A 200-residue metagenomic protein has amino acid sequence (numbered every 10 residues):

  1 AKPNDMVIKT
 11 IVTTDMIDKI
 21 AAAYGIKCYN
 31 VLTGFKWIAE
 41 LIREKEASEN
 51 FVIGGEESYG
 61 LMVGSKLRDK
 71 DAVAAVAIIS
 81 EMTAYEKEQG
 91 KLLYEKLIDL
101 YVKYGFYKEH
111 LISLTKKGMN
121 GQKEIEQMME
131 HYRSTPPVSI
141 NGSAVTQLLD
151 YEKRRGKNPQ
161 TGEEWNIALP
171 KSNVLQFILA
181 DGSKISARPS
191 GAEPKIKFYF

Functional and structural regions predicted by a protein language model:
P3-R188, K195-K197: Phosphate-binding and adjacent anionic-ligand microenvironments
